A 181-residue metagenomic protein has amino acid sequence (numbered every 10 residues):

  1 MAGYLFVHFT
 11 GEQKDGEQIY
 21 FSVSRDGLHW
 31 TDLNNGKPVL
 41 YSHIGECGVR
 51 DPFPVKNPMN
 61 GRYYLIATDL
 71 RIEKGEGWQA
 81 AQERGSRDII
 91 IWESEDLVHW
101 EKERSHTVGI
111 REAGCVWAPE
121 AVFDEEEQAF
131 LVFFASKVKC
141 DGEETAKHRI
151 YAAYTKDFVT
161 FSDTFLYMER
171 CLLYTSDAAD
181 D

Functional and structural regions predicted by a protein language model:
A2-L5, G61-L65, E127-V132: Entry beta-strands of beta-propeller and related beta-repeat scaffolds
F21-V23, D88-E95, Y151-T155: Beta-propeller blade signature
W30-S42, H99-G109, D157-R170: Blade-edge beta-strand/turn elements of extracellular beta-propeller and related beta-sheet repeat scaffolds
S42-V49, I110-V116, L173: Short glycine-/Asp-/Thr-/Trp-enriched loop segments that recur within the blades of beta-propeller repeat domains
R50-F53, W117-E120, S176: Beta-propeller and closely related beta-sheet repeat lectin domains
T68-S86, K137-E144: Short, conserved, GDST-rich strand-edge loop motifs in beta-rich repeat architectures
K102-D124, F134-D141, A146-Y151, Y167: Asp-box/WD-like beta-propeller blade repeats and closely related beta-sheet repeat scaffolds
Y174-D181: Conserved small/polar residues in nucleotide/adenosyl-binding loops
